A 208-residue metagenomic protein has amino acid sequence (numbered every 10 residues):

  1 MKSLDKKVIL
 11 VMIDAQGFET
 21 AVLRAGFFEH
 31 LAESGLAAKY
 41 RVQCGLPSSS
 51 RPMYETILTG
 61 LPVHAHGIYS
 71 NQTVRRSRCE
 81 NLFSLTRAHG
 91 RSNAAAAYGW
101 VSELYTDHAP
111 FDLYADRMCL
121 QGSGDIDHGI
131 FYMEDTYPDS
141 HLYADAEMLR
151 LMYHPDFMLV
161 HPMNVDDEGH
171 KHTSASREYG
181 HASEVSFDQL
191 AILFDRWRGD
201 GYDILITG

Functional and structural regions predicted by a protein language model:
D5-K7, G17-H154: Active-site-proximal alpha/beta segments of enzymes that process anionic O-linked groups
V8-M12, F27, V185-G208: Metal-dependent active-site segment of extracytoplasmic phospho-/sulfohydrolases and closely related
A15, A97-W100, V160-N164, G208: Short, well-ordered beta-to-alpha junction loops that form the rim of enzyme active sites and present histidine/acidic
S92-N93, F157, D203-I204: Beta-sheet entry/capping signal
A144-R196: Active-site His/acidic residue clusters
